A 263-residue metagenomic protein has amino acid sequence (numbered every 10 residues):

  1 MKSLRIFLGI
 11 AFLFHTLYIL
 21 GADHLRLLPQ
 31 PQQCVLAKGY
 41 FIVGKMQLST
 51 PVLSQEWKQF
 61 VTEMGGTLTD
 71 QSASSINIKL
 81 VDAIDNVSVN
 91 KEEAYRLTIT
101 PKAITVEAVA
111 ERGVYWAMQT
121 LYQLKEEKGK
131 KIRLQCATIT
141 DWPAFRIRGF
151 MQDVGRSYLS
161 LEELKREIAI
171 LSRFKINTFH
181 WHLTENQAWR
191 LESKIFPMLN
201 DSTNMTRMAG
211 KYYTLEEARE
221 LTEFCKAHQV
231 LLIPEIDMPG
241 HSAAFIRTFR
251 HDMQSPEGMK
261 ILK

Functional and structural regions predicted by a protein language model:
M1-L8: Bacterial N-terminal signal peptides that target proteins for export
I10-L13: Short, linear, compositionally biased motifs with a strong N-terminal bias
H15, I19-P143: Acidic, contiguous N-terminal accessory segments
S88-K263: Feature activates predominantly on carbohydrate-active enzymes
